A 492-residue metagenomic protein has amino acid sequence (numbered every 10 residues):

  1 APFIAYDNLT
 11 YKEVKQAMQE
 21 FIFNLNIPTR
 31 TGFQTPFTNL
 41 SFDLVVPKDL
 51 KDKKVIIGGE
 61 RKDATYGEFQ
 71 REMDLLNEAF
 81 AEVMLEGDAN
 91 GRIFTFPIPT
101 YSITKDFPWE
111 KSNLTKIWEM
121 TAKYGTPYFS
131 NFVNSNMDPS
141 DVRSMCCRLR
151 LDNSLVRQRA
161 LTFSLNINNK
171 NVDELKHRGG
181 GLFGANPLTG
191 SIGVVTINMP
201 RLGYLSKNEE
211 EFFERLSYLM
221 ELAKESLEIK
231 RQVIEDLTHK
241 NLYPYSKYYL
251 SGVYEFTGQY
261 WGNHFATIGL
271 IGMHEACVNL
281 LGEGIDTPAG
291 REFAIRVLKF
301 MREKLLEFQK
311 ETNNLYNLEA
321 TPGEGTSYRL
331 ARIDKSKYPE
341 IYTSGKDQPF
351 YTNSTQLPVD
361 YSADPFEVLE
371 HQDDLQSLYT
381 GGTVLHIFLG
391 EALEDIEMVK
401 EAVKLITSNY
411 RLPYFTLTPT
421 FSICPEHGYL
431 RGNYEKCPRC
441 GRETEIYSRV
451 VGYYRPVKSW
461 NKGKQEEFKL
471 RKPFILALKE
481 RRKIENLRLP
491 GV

Functional and structural regions predicted by a protein language model:
A1-G262, E283, T287-R439, E443-I446: Conserved catalytic cores of very large enzyme subunits
F42, A266-N279, K299, R449: Contiguous, well-ordered alpha-helical segments that form the cores/surfaces of helical PPI scaffolds
G258-G269, V457, Q465: Core of folded catalytic or high-affinity ligand/protein-binding domains in predominantly eukaryotic proteins
G269-G272, G381, G452, G463: Glycine-centered flexibility sites
N279-P288, K458-E466: Glycine-rich phosphate/pyrophosphate-binding loops and their adjacent beta-strand/loop elements at enzyme active sites
T420-R439, E445, R449-V492: Intrinsic, low-complexity terminal and presequence regions
